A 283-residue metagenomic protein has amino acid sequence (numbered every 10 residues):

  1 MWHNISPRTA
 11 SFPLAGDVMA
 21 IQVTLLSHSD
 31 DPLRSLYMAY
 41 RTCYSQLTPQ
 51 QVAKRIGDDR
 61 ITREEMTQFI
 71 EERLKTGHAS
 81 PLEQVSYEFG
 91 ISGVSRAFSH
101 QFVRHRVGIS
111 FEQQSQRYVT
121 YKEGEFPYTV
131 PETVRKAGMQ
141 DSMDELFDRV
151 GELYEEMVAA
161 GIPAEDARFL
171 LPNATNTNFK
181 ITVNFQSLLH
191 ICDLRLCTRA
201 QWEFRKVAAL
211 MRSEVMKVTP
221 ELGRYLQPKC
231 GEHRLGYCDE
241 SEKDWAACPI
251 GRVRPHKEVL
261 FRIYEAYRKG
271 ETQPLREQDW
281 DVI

Functional and structural regions predicted by a protein language model:
W2-I283: Family-specific signature for flavin-dependent thymidylate synthase
